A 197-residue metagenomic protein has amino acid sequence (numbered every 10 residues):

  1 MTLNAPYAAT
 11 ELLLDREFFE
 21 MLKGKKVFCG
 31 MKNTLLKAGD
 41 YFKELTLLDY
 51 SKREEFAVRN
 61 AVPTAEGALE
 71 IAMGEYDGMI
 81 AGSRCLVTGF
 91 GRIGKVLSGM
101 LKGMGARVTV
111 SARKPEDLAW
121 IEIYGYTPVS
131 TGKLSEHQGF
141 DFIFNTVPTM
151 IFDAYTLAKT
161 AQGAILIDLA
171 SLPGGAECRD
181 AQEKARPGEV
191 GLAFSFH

Functional and structural regions predicted by a protein language model:
M1-A81, F194-H197: Glycine/serine-rich phosphate-binding loop and adjoining beta1-alpha1 elements at the start of nucleotide-handling
E11-G24, I121-S195: Rossmann-like adenosine-cofactor binding region
K26, R84, A106-R107, P187: Residues at the starts of beta-strands that form the adenosine-phosphate
N33, R113-P115, A170-L172: Residues in the short beta-alpha loop(s) of Rossmann-like NAD(P)-binding domains
G39-D40, L101, I121: Hydrophobic alpha-helical packing residues
L45, G105-R107, Y126, R186: Short phosphate-binding/catalytic loops that engage adenosine nucleotides
A81-K102: Glycine-rich adenosine-cofactor-binding loop
M104-Y124: NAD(P)-binding Rossmann-fold cofactor-contacting core
